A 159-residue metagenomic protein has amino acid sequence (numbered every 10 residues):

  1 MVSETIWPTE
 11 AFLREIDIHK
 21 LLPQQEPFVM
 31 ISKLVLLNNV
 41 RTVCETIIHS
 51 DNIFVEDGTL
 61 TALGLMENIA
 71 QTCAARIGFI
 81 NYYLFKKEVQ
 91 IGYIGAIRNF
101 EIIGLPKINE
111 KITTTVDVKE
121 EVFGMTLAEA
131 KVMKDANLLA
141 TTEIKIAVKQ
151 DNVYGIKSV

Functional and structural regions predicted by a protein language model:
M1-L22: Extreme N-terminal tail/first-helix region
V2-P8, A75, K107-T113, D117-V159: HotDog/MaoC-like acyl-thioester-processing domains
A11-F12, I77-T113: Hydrophobic beta-strand-centered segment that forms part of the acyl-chain substrate-binding groove
H19, K33, D57, E101-G104: Beta-strand-rich interaction surfaces with strong enrichment in secreted/lumenal proteins
Q25-T61: Catalytic strand-loop segment that frames the active site of acyl-thioester-processing enzymes
V29-S32, G92-G95, T114-V116, T142: Small-residue-enriched segments and motifs
T61-K86: Active-site helix/loop of acyl-thioester processing domains in fatty-acid/polyketide metabolism, spanning hotdog-fold
